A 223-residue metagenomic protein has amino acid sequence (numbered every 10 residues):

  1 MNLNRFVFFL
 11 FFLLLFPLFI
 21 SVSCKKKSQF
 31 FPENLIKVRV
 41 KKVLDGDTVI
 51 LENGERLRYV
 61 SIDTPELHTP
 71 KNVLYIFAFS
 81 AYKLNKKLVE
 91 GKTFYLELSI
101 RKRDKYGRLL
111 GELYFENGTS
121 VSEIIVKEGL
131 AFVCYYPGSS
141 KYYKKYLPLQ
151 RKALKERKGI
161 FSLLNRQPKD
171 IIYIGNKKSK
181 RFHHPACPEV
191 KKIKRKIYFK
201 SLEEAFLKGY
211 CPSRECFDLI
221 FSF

Functional and structural regions predicted by a protein language model:
N2-F223: Small beta-barrel nucleic-acid-binding modules, primarily SNase/OB-fold domains and secondarily Tudor-like barrels
